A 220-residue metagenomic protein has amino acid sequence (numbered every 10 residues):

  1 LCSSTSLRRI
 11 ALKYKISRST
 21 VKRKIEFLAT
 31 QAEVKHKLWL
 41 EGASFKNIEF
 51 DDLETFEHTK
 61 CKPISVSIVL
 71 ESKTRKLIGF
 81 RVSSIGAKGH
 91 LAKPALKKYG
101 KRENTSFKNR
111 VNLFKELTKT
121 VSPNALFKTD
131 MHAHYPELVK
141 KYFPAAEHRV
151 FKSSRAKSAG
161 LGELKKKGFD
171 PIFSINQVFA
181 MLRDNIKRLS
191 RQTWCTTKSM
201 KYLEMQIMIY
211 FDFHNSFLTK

Functional and structural regions predicted by a protein language model:
L1-K220: Residue-level recognition of single "structural anchor" positions that define or cap local secondary structure
